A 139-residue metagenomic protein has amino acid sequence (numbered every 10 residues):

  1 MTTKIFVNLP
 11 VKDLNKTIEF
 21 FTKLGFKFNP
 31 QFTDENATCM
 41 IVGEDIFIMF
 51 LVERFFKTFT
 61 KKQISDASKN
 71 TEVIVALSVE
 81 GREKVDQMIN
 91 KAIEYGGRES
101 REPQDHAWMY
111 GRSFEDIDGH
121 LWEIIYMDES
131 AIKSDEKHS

Functional and structural regions predicted by a protein language model:
M1-I18, I74-L77, D128-S139: N-terminal beta-strand motif that seeds the catalytic metal site of vicinal oxygen chelate
K4-K12, M40-I41, Q63-K91, Y110-E115: Vicinal oxygen chelate
N8-F56: Core segments of cupin and vicinal oxygen chelate
T17, F21, V85, A92: Hydrophobic pocket/interface hotspot
L24-Q31, E80, R101-D105: Short linear motifs in intrinsically disordered
G43, E53, S78-E80, M127: Beta-hairpin (beta-strand-turn-beta-strand) motif
F56-Q63, I132-S134: A short, acidic/glycine-rich surface segment
I89-S139: Vicinal oxygen chelate
